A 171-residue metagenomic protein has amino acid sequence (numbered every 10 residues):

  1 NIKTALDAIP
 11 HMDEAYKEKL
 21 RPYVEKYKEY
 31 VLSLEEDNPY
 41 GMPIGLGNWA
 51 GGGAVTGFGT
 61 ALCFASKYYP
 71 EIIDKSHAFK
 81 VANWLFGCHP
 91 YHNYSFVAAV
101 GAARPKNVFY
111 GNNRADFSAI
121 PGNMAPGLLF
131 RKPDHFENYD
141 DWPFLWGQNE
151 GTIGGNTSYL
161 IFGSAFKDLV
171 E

Functional and structural regions predicted by a protein language model:
N1-E36, G45-E171: Aromatic (Trp/Tyr) and acidic
M42: PLP-dependent aminotransferase class I/II
